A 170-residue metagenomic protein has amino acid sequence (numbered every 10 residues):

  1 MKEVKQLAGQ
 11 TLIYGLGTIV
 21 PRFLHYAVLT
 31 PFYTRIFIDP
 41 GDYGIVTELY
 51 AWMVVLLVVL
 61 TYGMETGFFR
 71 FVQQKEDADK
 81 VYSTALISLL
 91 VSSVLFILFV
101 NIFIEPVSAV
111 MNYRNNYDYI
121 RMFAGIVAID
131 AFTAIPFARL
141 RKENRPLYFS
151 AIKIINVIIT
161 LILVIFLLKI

Functional and structural regions predicted by a protein language model:
V4-K5, T34-Y43, L56-L90, S108 (+1 more regions): Transmembrane-helix boundary and interhelical linker motifs in polytopic inner-membrane proteins
K5-E65, S93-N101, I126, V157-L161: Signature of the first transmembrane helix
G15, G44-T47, L86, I120 (+1 more regions): Hydrophobic/aromatic positions within or immediately flanking transmembrane alpha-helices of multi-pass small-molecule
S88-I170: Hydrophobic transmembrane helix module of multi-pass membrane transport proteins
